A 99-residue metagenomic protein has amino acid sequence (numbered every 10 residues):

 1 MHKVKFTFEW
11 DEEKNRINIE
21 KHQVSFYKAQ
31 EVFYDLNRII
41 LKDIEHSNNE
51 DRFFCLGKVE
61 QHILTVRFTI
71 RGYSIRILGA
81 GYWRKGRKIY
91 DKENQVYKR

Functional and structural regions predicted by a protein language model:
M1-R99: Ribonuclease/tRNase effector modules and their secretory precursors
